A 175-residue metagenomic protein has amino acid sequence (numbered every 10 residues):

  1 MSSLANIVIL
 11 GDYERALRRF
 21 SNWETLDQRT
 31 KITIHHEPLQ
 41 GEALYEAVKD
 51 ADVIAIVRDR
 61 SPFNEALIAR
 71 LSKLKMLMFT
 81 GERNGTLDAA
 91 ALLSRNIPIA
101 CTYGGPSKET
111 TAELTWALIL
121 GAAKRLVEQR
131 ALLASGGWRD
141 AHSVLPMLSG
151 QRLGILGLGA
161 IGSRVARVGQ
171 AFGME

Functional and structural regions predicted by a protein language model:
M1-R58: N-terminal glycine-/charge-rich "phosphate-binding" loop or analogous flexible N-terminal tail
R29-T30, A51-D52, L71-L74, G173: Short, well-ordered alpha-helix to beta-strand connector turns
Y45-K49, A69, R167: Short acidic alpha-helix that forms the nucleotide-activated donor recognition element in Leloir-type transferases
K49, L92-S94, A171: Residues at the C-terminal ends
V53-L132, H142-L145, S149-Q151: Phosphate/diphosphate ligand-binding glycine-rich loop within oxidoreductases
A141-E175: Rossmann-like dinucleotide/phosphate-binding beta-alpha-beta segment
